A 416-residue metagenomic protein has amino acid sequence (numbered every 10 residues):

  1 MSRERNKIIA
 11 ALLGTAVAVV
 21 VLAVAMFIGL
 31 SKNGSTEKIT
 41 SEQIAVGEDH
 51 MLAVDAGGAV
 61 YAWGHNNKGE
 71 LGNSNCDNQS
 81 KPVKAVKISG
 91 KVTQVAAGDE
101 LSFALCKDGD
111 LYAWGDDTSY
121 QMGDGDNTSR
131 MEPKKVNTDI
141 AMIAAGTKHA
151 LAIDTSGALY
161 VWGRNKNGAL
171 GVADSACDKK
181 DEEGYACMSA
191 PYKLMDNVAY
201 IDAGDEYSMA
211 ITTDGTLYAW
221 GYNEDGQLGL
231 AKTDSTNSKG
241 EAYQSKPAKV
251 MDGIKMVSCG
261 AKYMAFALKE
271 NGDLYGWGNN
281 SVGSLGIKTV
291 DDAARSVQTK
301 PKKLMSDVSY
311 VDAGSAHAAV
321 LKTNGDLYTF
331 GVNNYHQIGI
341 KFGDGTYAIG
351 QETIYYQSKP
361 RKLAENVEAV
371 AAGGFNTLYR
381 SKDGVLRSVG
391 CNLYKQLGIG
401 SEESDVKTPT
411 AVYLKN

Functional and structural regions predicted by a protein language model:
R3-L12, A16-N416: Eukaryote-biased RCC1-like beta-propeller repeat architecture
